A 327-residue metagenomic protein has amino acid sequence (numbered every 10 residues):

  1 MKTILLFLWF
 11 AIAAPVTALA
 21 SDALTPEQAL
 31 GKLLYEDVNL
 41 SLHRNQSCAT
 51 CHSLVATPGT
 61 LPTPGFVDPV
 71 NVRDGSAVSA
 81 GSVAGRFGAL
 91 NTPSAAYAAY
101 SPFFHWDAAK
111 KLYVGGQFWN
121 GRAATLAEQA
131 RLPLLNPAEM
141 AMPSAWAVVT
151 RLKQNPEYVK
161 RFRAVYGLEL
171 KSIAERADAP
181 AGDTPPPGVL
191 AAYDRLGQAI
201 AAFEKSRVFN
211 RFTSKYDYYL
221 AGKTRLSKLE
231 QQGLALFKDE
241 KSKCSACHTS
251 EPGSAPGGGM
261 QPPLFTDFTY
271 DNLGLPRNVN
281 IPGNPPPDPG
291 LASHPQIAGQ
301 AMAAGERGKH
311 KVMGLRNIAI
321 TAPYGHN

Functional and structural regions predicted by a protein language model:
M1-L34, V55-T57, P137-M140, W146 (+3 more regions): Post-cleavage N-terminal segment of exported redox proteins
S21-A127, F212-N327: Short glycine/threonine-rich turn/loop motifs
K111-W146, P156: N-terminal accessory/precursor segments of enzymes
